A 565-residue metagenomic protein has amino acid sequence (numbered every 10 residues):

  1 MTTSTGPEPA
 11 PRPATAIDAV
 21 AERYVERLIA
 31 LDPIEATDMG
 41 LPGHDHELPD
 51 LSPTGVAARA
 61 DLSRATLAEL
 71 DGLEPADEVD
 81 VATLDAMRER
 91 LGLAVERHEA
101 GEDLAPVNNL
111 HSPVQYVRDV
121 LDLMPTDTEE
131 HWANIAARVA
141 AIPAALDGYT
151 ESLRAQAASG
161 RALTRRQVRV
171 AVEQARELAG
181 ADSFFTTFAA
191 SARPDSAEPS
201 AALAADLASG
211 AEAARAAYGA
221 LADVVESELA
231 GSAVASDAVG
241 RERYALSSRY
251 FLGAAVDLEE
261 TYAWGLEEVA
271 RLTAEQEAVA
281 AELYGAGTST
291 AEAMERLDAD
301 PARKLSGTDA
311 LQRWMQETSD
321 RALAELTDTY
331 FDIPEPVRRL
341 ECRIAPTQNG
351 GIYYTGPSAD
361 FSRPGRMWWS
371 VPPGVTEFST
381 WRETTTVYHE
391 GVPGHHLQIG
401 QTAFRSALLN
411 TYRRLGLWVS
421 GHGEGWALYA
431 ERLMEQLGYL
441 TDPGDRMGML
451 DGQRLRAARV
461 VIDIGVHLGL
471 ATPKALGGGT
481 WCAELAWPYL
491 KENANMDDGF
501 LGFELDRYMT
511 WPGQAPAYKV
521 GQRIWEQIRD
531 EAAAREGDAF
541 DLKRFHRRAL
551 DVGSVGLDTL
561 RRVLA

Functional and structural regions predicted by a protein language model:
M1-A565: N-terminal maturation segment of proteins
